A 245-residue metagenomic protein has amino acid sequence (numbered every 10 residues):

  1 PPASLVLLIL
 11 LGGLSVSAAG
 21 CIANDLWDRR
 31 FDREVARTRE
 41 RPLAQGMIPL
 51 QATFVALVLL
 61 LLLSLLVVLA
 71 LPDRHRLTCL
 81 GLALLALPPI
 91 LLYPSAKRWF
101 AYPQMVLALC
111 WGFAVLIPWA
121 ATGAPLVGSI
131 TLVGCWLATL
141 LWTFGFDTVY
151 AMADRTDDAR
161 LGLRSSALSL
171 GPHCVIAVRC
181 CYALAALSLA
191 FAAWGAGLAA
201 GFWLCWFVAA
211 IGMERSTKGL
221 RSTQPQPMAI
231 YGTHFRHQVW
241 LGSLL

Functional and structural regions predicted by a protein language model:
A3-G13, R29-A83, R160-A199: Multi-pass membrane catalytic core of lipid/isoprenoid biosynthesis enzymes
L5-V16, T131-W142, L198-C205: Alpha-helical transmembrane segments
L11-G13, A19, T38-G134, T217-R221: Intramembrane alpha-helical segments
G13, L61, L87-I90, W111-G112 (+4 more regions): Residue-level recognition of pore/gate-forming positions within transmembrane alpha-helices of multi-pass
G13-L26, A138-M152: Active-site alpha-helical segments that house and flank conserved acidic catalytic motifs for diphosphate chemistry
V16, G20, S64, A114-V115 (+6 more regions): Alpha-helical transmembrane segments of multipass membrane proteins
L26, R30-A56, I90-C110, R155-C180 (+1 more regions): Interhelical loop and helix-boundary elements at the membrane-water interface of polytopic inner-membrane proteins
L204-M213: Terminal RNA-binding accessory module
